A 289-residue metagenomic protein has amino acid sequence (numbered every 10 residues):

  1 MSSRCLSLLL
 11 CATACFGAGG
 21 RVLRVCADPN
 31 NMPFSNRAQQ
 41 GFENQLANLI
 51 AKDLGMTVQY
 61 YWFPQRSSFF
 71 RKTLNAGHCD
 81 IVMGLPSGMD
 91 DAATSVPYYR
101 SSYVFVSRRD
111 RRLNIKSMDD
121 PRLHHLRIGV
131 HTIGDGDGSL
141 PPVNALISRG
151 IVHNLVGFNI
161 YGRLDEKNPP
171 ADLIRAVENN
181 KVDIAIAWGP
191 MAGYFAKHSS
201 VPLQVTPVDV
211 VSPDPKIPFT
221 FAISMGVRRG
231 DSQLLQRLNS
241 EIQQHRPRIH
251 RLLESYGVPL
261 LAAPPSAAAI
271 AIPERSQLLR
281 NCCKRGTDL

Functional and structural regions predicted by a protein language model:
M1-L6: Bacterial N-terminal signal peptides that target proteins for export
C11-G17: Hydrophobic h-region of N-terminal signal peptides that target proteins for export in Gram-negative bacteria
G19-D91, R163-K167, Y256: Extracytoplasmic small-molecule ligand-binding "clamshell" domains of the periplasmic binding protein/Venus flytrap
D28-N31, R100-V104, R111-N114, G157-I160 (+2 more regions): Periplasmic-binding protein-like
G41-D53, R109-L113, D119-D137, P213-L260: Extended ligand-binding regions for polar small-molecule ligands
I50, T73-N75, P121, A176-E178 (+2 more regions): Hydrophobic residues within well-ordered alpha-helices
M56, S87-D90, P97-G150: A conserved helix-loop-strand patch within extracytoplasmic ligand-binding domains of the periplasmic binding
S68-F69, N75, M83-A93, E178-I217: A ligand-binding cleft/hinge motif common to bilobed small-molecule-binding domains
